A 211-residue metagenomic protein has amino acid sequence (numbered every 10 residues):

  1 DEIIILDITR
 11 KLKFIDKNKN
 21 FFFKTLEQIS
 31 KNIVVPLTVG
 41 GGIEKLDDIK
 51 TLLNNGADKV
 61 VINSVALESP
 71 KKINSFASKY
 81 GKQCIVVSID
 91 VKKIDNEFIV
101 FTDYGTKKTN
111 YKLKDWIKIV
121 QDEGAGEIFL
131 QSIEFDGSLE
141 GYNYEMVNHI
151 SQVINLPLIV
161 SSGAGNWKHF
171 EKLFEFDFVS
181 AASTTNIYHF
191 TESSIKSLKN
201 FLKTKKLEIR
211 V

Functional and structural regions predicted by a protein language model:
E2-F22, S64, F129-E140: Glycine-rich, proline-tolerant flexible connector loops at the mouths of alpha/beta enzymes
I3, V39, L52, V87 (+5 more regions): Conserved, mostly hydrophobic/aromatic
I3-I5, L37-G41, V60-I62, I85-I89 (+3 more regions): Hydrophobic faces of well-ordered beta-strands that scaffold small-molecule active sites in alpha/beta enzyme cores
T9, N18-Y80: Glycine/small-residue-rich loop that forms an oxyanion/phosphate-binding "nest" at active or ligand-binding sites
K17-E27, T109-K114, E140-N148: Charged helix-capping and loop-helix junction motifs
I33-G56, E145-A182: Catalytic cores of alpha/beta
T51-K72, S132-G137, S162-H169, F176-S197: Glycine-rich phosphate-binding active-site loops on the catalytic face of alpha/beta enzymes
A57-L130, E134-F135, K206: Conserved anion-binding
